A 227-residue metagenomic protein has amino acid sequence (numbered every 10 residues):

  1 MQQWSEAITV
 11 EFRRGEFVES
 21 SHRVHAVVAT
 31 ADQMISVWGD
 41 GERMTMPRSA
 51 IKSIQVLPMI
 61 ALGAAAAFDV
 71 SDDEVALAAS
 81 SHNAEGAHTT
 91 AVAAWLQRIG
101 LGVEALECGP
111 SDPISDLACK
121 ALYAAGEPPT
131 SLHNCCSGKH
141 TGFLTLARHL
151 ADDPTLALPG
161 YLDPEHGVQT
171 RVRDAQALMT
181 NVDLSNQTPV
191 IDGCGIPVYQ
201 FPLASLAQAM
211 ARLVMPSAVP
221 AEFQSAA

Functional and structural regions predicted by a protein language model:
M1-E42: Beta-lactamase-like hydrolase cores
M1-Q3, S71-N186, R212: Active-site-adjacent helix/loop patches that line small-molecule binding or acyl-intermediate pockets
G15-E16, S131-C135, G195-V198: A generic local secondary-structure boundary/capping motif
G41, V190-C194: Active-site-adjacent structural elements in folded domains
M44-S53, I196-Q200: Short, conserved micro-motifs enriched in small and acidic residues
P47-A65: Active-site SXXK
A64-D72: Phosphate-handling active-site elements
P197-P216, E222, A226-A227: Active-site-proximal alpha-helical segments within enzyme catalytic domains
